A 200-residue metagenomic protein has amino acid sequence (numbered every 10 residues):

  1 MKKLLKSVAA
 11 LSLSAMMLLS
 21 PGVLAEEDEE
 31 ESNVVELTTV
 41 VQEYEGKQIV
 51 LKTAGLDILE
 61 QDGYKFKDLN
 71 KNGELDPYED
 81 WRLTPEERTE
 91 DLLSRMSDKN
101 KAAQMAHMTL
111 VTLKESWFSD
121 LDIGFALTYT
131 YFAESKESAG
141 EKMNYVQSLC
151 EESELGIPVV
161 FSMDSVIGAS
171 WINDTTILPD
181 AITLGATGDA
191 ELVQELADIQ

Functional and structural regions predicted by a protein language model:
M1-L11: Bacterial N-terminal signal peptides that target proteins for export
L13-M17: Hydrophobic core
L18-E29: Sec-dependent signal peptide cleavage junction
E29-Q200: N-terminal beta-rich core of secreted/periplasmic extracellular enzymes
